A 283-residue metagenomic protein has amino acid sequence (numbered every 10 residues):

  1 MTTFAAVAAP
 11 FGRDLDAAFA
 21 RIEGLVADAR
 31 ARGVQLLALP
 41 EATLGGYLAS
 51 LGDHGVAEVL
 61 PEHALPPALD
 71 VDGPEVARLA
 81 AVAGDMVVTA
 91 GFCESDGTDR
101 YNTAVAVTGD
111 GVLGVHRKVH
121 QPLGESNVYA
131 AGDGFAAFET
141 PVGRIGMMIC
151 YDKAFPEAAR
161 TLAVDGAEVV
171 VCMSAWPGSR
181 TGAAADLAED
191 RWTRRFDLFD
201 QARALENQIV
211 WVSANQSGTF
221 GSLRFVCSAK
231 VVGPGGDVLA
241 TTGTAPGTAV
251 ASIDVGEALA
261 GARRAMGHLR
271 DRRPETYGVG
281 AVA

Functional and structural regions predicted by a protein language model:
M1-A5: Extreme N-terminal starter segment of soluble prokaryotic enzymes
A8-L15: Short polar catalytic/cofactor-binding loops
L15, E23-G109, P177-F199, E206-I209: Cys-nucleophile CN-hydrolase/nitrilase-fold catalytic domain and related Cys-dependent amidase chemistry that acts on
A17-V26, F155-R160: Short, acidic/polar
G73-V87, K153-T248: CN hydrolase (nitrilase-like) catalytic-core segments centered on the catalytic cysteine and neighboring Lys/Glu
A90-F92, N102-A106, A136, A229-V231 (+1 more regions): Short beta-strand scaffold segments in enzyme catalytic cores
S95-L198, A260-H268: Active-site catalytic loop in hydrolytic enzyme cores
A258-A283: A conserved C-terminal secondary-structure "cap"
